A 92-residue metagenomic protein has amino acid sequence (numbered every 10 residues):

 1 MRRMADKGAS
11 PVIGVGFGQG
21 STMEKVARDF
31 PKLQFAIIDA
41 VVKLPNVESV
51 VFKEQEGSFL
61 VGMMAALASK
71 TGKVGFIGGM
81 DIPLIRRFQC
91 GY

Functional and structural regions predicted by a protein language model:
M1, G20-E24, G62, Q89: Extracytoplasmic/secreted envelope proteins and their assembly/folding machinery, especially bacterial periplasmic
M1-G8: Short, well-structured alpha-helical segments in soluble
A9-G16, A36-I38: Periplasmic-binding protein-like
A9-S10, N46-F52, G75-L84: Second-shell loop/turn segments in exported
G18-T22, A40-L44, M80-L84: Solvent-exposed loop/turn segments at secondary-structure junctions within structured extracellular/periplasmic domains
R28-F52: Flexible loop/hinge segments that line or gate small-molecule binding clefts
N46-E56, L60, C90: Substrate-binding/charge-relay-adjacent region of secreted/lumenal peptidase catalytic domains
L60-Y92: An alpha-beta-alpha
